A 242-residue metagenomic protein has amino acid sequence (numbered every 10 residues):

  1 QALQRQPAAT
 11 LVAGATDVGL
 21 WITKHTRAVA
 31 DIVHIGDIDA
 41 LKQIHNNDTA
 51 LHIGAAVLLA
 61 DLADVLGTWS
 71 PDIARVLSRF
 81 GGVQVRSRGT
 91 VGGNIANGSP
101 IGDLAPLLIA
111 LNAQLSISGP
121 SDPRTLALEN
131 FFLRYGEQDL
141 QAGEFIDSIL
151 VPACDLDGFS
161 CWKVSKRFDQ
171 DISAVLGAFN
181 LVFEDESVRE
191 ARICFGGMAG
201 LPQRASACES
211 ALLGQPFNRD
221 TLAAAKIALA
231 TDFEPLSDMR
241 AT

Functional and structural regions predicted by a protein language model:
Q1-A241: C-terminal structural segment of proteins
